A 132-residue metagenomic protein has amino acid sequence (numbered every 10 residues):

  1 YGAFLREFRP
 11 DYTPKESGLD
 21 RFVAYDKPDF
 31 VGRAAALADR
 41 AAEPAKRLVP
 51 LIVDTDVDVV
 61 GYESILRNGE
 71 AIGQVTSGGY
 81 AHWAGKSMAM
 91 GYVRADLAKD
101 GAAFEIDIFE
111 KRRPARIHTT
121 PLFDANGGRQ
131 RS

Functional and structural regions predicted by a protein language model:
Y1-S132: Conserved, structured C-terminal
